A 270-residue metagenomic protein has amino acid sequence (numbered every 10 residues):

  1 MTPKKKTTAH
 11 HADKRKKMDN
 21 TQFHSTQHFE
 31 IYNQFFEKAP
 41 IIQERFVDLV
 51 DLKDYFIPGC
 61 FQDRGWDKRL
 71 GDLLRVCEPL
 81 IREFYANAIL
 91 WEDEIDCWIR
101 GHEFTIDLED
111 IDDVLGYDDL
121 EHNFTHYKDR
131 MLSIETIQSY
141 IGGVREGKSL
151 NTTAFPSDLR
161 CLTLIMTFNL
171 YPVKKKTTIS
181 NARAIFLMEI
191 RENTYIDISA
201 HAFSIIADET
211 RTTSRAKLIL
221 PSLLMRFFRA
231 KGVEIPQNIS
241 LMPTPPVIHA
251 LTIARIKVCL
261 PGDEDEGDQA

Functional and structural regions predicted by a protein language model:
T2-G267: A structural signal for long, well-ordered, hydrophobic/aromatic- and basic-residue-enriched core segments of folded
A270: Cationic, low-complexity basic patches in intrinsically disordered or flexible, solvent-exposed regions
